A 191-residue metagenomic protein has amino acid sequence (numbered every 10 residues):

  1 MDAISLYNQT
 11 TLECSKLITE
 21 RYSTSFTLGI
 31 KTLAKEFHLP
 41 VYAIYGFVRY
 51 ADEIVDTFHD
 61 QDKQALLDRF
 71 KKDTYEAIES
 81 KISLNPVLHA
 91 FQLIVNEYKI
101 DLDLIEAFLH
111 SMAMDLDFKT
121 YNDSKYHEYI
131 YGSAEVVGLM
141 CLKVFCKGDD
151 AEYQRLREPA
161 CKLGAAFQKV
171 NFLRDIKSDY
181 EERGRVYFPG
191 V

Functional and structural regions predicted by a protein language model:
M1-V191: Acidic catalytic motifs of isoprenoid enzymes
